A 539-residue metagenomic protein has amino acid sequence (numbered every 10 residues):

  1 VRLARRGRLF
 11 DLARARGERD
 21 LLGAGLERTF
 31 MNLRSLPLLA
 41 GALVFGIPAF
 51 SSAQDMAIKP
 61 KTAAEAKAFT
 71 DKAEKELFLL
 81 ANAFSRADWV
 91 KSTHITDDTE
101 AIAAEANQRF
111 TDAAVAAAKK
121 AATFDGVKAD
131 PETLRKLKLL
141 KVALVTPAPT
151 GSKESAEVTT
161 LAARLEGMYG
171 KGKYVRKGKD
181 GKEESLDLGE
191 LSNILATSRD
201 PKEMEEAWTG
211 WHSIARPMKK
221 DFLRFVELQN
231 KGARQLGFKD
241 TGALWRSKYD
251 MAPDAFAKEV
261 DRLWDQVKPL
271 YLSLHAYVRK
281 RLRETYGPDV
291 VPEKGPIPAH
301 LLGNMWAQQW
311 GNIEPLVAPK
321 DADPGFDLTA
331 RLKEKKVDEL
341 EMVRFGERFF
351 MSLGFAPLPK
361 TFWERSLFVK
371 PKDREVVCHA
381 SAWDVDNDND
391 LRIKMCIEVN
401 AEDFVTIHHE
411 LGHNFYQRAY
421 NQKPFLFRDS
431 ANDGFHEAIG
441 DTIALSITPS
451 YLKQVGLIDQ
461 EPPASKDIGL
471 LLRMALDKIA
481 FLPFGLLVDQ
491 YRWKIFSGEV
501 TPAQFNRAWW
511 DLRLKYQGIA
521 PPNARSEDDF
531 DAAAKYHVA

Functional and structural regions predicted by a protein language model:
G17-F30: Short, Lys/Arg-enriched N-terminal segments with co-localized hydrophobic residues within the first ~10-30 amino acids
P37-P48: Bacterial N-terminal signal peptides
Q54-R224, G242, K535-A539: N-terminal helix-rich structural modules
E183-E190, R224-K394, E461-M474, A480: Active-site-proximal, well-structured secondary-structure segments within enzyme catalytic domains
F256, V260-L270, S430-P463: Post-HExxH zinc-binding segment in Zn-dependent metallohydrolases
V337, L391-H408: Short pre-active-site segment immediately N-terminal to the catalytic Zn-binding motif
E402-R418, E437-D441: Active-site recognition of the HExxH zinc-binding catalytic motif
P449-V538: Long, amphipathic alpha-helical stalk/connector segments used for oligomerization, subunit docking, or mechanical
